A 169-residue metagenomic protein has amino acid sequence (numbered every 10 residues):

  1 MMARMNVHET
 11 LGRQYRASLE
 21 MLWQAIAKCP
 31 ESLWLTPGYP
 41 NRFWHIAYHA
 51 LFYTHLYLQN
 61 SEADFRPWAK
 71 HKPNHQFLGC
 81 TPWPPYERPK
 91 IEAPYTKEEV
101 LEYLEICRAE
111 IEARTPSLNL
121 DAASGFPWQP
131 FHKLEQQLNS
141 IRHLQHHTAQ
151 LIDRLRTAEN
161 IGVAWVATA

Functional and structural regions predicted by a protein language model:
M1-Q14: Extreme N-terminal tail/first-helix region
M2-A3, K90-I91, Q129-F131: A short alpha-helix capping/helix-coil boundary motif
R4-N6, N60-K70, L104-E110: Short, mixed-charge, low-aromatic patches
R4-V7, L35, Y39, T96 (+2 more regions): Residue-level recognition of alpha-helical structural elements
L11, Y15, L19-L22, I26 (+3 more regions): Hydrophobic alpha-helical core bundles mediating ligand binding, dimerization, or RNAP-core interactions
G12-R16, E20-W23, E31-P84, G125-A169: Short, contiguous alpha-helical
K28-E31, S117-L120, T157: Secondary-structure boundary motif
P82-G125, E135-Q145: Acidic/histidine-rich alpha-helical segments that form the ligand environment of transition-metal centers
